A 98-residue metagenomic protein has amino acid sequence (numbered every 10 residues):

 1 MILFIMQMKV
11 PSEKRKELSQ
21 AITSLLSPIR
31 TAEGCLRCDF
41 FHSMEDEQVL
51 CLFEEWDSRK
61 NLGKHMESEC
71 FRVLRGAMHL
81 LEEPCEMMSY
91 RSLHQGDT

Functional and structural regions predicted by a protein language model:
M1-I2, K16-E17, E33-C35: Short, flexible segments with low predicted structural confidence
I2, F40-Q48, R75-T98: Glycine-rich beta-strand-turn "strand-cap" elements at beta-sheet edges
I2-M8, D39-M66: Short, well-ordered beta-strand segments in beta-rich or mixed alpha/beta enzyme and ligand-binding folds
K9-E17: Short, surface-exposed ligand-recognition loops at beta-strand->loop->(often short) alpha-helix junctions that present
E13, S24, E45-E47, D57 (+2 more regions): Short alpha-helical
E17-L18, M66: Residues that cap or flank secondary-structure elements
S24, P28-R37, E55-M88: An amphipathic, aromatic/His-enriched active-site/gating alpha helix that lines ligand/cofactor pockets
